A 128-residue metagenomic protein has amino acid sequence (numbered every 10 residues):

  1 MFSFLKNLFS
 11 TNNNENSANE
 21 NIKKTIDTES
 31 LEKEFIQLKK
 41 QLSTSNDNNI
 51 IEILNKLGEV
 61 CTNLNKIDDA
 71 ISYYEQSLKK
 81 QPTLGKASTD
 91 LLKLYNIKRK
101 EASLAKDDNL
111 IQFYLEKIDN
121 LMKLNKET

Functional and structural regions predicted by a protein language model:
K40-T44, L78-K79, N120-E127: Conserved structural position within tetratricopeptide repeats
